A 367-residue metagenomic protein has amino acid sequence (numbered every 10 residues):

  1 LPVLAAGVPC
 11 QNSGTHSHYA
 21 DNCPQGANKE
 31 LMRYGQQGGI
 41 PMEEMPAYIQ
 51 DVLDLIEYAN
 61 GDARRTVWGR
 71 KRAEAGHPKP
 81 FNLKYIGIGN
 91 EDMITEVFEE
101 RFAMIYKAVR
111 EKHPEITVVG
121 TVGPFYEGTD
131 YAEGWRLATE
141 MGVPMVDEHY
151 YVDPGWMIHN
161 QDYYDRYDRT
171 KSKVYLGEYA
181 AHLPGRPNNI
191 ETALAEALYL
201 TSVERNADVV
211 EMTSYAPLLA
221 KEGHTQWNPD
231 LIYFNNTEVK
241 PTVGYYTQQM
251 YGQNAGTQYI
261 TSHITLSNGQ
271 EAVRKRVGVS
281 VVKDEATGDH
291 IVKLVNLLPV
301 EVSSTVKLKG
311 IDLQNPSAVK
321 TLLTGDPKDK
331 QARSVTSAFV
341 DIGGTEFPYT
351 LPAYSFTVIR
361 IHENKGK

Functional and structural regions predicted by a protein language model:
P2-V8: Mobile, glycine-rich extracellular loop/lid and propeptide segments that shape or gate substrate/ligand access
N12-Q50, R65-I88: Aromatic- and acidic-residue-enriched carbohydrate-binding clefts of CAZyme catalytic domains
D54, Y58, D62-V67, E74-L200 (+1 more regions): Active-site neighborhood of glycoside hydrolase catalytic domains
L55, I86, V146, T213 (+3 more regions): Conserved, mostly hydrophobic/aromatic
K171-V279: Aromatic/acidic polysaccharide-binding cleft in carbohydrate-active enzymes
K275-Q314, K320, T357: Carbohydrate-binding surface patches
I311-P352: Acidic, Ser/Thr/Pro-rich beta/coil linker or hinge segments at domain junctions
T350-I361: Short Pro-Gly-centered flexible turn/kink motifs
